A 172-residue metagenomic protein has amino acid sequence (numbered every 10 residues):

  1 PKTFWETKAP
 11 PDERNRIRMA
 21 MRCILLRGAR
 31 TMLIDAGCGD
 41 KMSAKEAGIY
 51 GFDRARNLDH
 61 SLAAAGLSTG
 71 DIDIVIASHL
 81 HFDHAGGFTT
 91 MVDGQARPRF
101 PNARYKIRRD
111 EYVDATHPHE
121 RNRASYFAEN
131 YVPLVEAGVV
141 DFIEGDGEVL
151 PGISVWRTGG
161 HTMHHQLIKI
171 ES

Functional and structural regions predicted by a protein language model:
P1-A64, L167-S172: Conserved beta-strand hairpin/beta-sheet module of binuclear metal-dependent hydrolase folds, prominently
I17, P98-R99: Extracellular/periplasmic catalytic domains that process cell-envelope and extracellular macromolecules
M32-I34, I76, Y105: Residue-level marker for buried hydrophobic side chains located in beta-strands that build the well-ordered beta-sheet
D35, H79, H161: Conserved G/P- and acidic residue-centered "switch" motifs that form tight phosphate/ATP-binding loops in soluble
C38, F82, H164: Short active-site segment of divalent metal-dependent hydrolases/proteases that encodes the spacing between
D53-L67, D71-D73, R99-R157, T162: Metallo-beta-lactamase
I72-D83: Metallo-beta-lactamase
G86-Q95: Metal-dependent catalytic neighborhoods of phosphoester/phosphodiester hydrolases
